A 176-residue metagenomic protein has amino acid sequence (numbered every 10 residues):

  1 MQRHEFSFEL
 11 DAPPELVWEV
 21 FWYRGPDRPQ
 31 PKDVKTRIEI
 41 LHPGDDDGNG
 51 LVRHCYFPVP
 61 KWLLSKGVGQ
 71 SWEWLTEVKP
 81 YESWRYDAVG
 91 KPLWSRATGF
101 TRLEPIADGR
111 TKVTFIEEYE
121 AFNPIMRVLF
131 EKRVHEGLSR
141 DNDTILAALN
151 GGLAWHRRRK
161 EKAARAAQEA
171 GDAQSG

Functional and structural regions predicted by a protein language model:
M1-G48, G176: Hydrophobic ligand-binding cavity/cleft-lining segments
Q2, L51-R53, G99, T111: Short beta-strand micro-motifs in enzyme catalytic cores
R3-E5, K66-W72, S95-F100: Short, surface-exposed coil-to-beta transition loops
D11-E15, P43-G48, T76-S83, R102-T114: A short, structured loop/turn motif at beta-sheet edges
P14, V68, H135-L138, N142: A structural signal for well-ordered alpha-helical scaffolds and beta->alpha junctions
E15, E19, D108, D143 (+2 more regions): Replace "anionic and nucleotidyl ligands
P29, E39-P92, I125, T144-Q174: Glycine-rich portal/gate segments that line the openings of hydrophobic small-molecule binding cavities
D87-R140: Beta-strand/loop substructures that line and gate deep hydrophobic ligand-binding cavities in soluble
